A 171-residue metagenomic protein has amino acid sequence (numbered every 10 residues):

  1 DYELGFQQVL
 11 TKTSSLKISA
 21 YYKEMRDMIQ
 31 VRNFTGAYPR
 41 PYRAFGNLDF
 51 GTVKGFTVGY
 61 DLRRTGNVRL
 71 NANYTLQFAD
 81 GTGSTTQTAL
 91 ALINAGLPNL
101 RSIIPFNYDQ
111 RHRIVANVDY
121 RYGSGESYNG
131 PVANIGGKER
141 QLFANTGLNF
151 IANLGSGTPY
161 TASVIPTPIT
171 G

Functional and structural regions predicted by a protein language model:
G5: Small/polar-residue-rich segments within soluble enzyme cores
Q8: Rossmann-like NAD(P)H-binding beta-loop-alpha module
K17-M25, G36, R40-G155: Gram-negative outer-membrane beta-barrel transporters
I29-Q30, G83-S84, T158-V164: Short conserved micro-motifs at the rims of enzyme active sites and ligand-binding pockets
I151, G155-G171: Flexible glycine-rich, low-complexity coil/linker segments exposed to the extracellular/periplasmic environment
